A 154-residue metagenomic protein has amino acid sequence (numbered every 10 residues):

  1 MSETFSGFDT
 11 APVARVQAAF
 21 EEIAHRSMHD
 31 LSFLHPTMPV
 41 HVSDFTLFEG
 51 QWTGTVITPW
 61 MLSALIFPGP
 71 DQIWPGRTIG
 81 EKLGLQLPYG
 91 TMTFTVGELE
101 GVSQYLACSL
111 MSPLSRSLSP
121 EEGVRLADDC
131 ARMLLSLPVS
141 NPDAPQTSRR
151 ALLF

Functional and structural regions predicted by a protein language model:
M1-I57: Charge-rich, low-complexity N-terminal segments
S43-T46, G54-F67, I79-Y89: N-terminal accessory interaction module
L65, T93-T95, S109-M111, L153: Residues in well-ordered beta-strands of folded domains
G69-S103: Short, internal acidic amphipathic alpha-helical interface segments that mediate docking to partner proteins
G101, L106-A144: Well-ordered alpha/beta subsegment
D143-F154: N-terminal secretory signal peptides and thylakoid transit peptides that target proteins across membranes
